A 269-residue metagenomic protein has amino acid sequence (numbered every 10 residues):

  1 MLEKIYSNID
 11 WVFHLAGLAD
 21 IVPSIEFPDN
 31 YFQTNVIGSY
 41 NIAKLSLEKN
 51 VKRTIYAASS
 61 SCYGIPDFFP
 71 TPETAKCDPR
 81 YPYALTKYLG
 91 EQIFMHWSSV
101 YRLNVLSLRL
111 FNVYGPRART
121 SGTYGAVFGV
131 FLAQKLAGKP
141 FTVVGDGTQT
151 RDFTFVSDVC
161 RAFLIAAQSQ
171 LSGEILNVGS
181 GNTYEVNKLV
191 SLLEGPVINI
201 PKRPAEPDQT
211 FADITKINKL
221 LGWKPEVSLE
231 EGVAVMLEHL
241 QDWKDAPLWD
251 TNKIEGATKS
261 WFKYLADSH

Functional and structural regions predicted by a protein language model:
M1-V113, S157, A234, H239 (+3 more regions): N-terminal Rossmann-like NAD(P)+-binding domain of SDR-like oxidoreductases, especially those catalyzing
E26, T34-I37, R80-Y81, G122-A126 (+5 more regions): Residue-level signal for the nucleotide or nucleotide-sugar donor/cofactor binding architecture
Y88, V113-G129, A137-K139, V144 (+4 more regions): Glycine/proline-rich active-site loop of Rossmann-fold NAD(P)-dependent oxidoreductases
L89, I93, W97, V127 (+3 more regions): Hydrophobic alpha-helix immediately C-terminal to the catalytic Tyr-X-X-X-Lys motif of short-chain
R102, F131-V143, E194-P201, T215: A short C-terminal helix-loop "cap" of Rossmann-like NAD(P)-dependent dehydrogenase/epimerase domains
D146, I175-L176, Y184-S191, G195-I214 (+1 more regions): C-terminal "lid/loop" region of Rossmann-like NAD(P)-dependent oxidoreductases
V156, E185-K188, R203-P225, E231-V235 (+1 more regions): Conserved C-terminal active-site "lid" loop/helix of NAD(P)H-dependent oxidoreductases that clamps the redox cofactor
F163-A167, V190-L193, I214, V233-L240: Hydrophobic "lid"/C-terminal helical patch of Rossmann-like NAD(P)-dependent dehydrogenase/epimerase domains
